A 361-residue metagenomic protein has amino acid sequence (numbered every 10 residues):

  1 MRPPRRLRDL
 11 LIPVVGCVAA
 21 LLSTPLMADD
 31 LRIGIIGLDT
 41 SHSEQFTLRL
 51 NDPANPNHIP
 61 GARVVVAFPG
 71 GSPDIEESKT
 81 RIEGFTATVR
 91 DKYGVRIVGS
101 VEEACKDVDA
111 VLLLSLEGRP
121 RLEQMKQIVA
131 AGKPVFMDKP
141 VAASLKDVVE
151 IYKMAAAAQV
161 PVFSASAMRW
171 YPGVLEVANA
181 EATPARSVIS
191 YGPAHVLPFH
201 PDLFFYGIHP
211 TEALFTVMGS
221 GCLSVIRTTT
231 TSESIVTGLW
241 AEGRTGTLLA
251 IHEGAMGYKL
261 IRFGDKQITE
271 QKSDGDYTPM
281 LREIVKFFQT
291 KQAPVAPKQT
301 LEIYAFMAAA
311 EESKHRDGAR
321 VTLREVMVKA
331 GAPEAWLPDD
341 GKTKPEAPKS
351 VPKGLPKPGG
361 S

Functional and structural regions predicted by a protein language model:
M1-V15: Bacterial N-terminal signal peptides that target proteins for export
P3-P4, V18, A28-A131, K153-A157 (+3 more regions): N-terminal glycine-/serine-/threonine-rich beta1-alpha1-beta2 phosphate-ribose binding loop of Rossmann-like
I12-T24: Bacterial N-terminal signal peptides
V111-L112, Q289-S361: C-terminal helix-rich "cap/oligomerization" subdomain common to oxidoreductases
G132-P134, K139-P140: Short helix/strand-capping hinge loops at secondary-structure junctions that flank key functional elements
V141-H200, P356-G360: A contiguous active-site-proximal alpha/beta segment in oxidoreductase catalytic domains
V188-A255, K298-A305: Rossmann-like dinucleotide-binding domain that binds NAD(P)(H)
V236-R282: C-terminal substrate-binding/catalytic lobe of Rossmann-fold NAD(P)-dependent oxidoreductases
